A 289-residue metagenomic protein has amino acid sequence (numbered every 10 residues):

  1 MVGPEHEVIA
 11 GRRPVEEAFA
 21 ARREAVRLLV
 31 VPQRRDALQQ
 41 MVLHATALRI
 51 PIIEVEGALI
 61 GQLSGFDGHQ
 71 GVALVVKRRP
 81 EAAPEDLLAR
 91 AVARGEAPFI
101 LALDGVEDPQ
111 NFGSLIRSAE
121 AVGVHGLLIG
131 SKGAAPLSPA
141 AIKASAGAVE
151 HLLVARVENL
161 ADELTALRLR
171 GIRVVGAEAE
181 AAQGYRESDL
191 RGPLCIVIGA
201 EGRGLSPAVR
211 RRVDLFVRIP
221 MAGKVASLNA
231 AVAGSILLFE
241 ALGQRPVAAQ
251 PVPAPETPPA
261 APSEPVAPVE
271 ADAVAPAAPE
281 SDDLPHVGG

Functional and structural regions predicted by a protein language model:
M1-A89, P253-G289: N-terminal positively charged helical leader segments and presequences
G11, D104, N111, S227-N229: Active-site helix-initiating loop/hinge in glycosyltransferases
E16, A20-E24, Q40, T46 (+2 more regions): RNA substrate-binding interface of SAM-dependent RNA methyltransferases
Q33-R35, G57-L59, K132-G133, E201-R203 (+1 more regions): Short, acidic/turn-prone active-site loops that include or flank metal/cofactor- and phosphate-binding residues
A37-L38, A134-A140, R203-R212: Short, glycine/polar-rich helix-capping loops at beta-to-alpha or helix-loop-helix junctions that flank or form
I53, A58, L63-E96, I100 (+1 more regions): S-adenosyl-L-methionine/SAH cofactor-binding core of RNA-modifying enzymes
A121, P136, K143-A148, R210-P253: Structured adenosyl-cofactor binding patch, chiefly the S-adenosyl-L-methionine
